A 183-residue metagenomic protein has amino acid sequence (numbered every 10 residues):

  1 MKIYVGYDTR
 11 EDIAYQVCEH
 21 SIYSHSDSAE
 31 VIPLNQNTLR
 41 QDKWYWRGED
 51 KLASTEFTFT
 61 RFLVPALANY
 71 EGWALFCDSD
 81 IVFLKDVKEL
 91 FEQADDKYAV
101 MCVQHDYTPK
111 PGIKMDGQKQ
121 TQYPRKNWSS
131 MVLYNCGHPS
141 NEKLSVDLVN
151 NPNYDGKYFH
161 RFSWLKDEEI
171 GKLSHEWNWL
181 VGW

Functional and structural regions predicted by a protein language model:
M1-T60, L67-Y70: N-terminal anchoring/stem segment of glycosyltransferases
S28, K97, D167-I170: A generic structural signal for alpha->beta connector loops
L34-Q36, V103, H175: Conserved beta-strand termini and adjacent loop/short-helix elements that scaffold enzyme active sites in alpha/beta
R40, K126-W183: Catalytic core and acceptor-binding pocket of nucleotide-sugar-dependent glycosyltransferases
E56-T58, Y123-K126: A short catalytic or substrate-binding loop motif that flags glycine-/basic-rich loops and adjacent residues that bind
T60-P109: GT-A fold catalytic core of metal-dependent nucleotide-sugar glycosyltransferases, centered on the diacidic
D86-K88, G112-D116, N141-V149: A short secondary-structure junction signal
V100-Y123, C136: Short beta-strand-to-loop element that shapes/binds the nucleotide-sugar donor at the catalytic cleft/hinge
